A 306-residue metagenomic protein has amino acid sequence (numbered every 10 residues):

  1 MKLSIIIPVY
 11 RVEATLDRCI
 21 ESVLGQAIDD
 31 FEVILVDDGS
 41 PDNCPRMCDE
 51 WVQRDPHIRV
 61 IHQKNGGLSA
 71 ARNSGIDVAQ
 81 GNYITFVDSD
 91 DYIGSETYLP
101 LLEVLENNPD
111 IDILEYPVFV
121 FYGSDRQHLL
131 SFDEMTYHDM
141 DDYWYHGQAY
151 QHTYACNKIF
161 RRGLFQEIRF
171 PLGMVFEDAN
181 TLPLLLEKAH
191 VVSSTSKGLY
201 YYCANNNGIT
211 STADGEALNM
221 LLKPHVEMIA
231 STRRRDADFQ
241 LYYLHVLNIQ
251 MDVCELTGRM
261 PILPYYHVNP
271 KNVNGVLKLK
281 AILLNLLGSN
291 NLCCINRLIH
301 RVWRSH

Functional and structural regions predicted by a protein language model:
M1-M220: Nucleotide-sugar donor-binding/catalytic module of glycosyltransferases that assemble extracellular/cell-envelope
L68, Y154, L221, V246 (+3 more regions): General helical secondary-structure elements
F119, L247-N248: Short amphipathic alpha-helical surface patches that mediate protein-protein
Y143, S231, R301: Residues that form generic nucleotide/phosphate-binding pockets
E177-D178, Y242-V246: Short, conserved alpha-helical segments within structured domains
L199-N205, T212-Q240, I249-N269: Catalytic core of nucleotide-sugar-dependent glycosyltransferases
G258-H306: Membrane-interface aromatic/basic loop that binds lipid-linked glycans or pyrophosphate carriers, typified by
